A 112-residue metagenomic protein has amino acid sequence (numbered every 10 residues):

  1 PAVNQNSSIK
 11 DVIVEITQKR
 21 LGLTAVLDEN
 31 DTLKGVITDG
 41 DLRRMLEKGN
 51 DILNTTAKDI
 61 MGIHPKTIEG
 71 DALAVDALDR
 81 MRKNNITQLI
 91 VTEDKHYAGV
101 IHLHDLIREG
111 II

Functional and structural regions predicted by a protein language model:
V3-R20, L27, L46, T67-T87 (+2 more regions): The conserved cystathionine-beta-synthase
L21-A25, K34-G35: Conserved active-site beta-strand-loop modules that form the wall/rim of enzyme catalytic pockets and either contain
E29-D31: Histidine- and/or cysteine-centered catalytic micro-motif in compact active-site loops
L33-K34, T92, Y97-A98: Short hydrophobic beta-strand segments in globular cytosolic domains
G35, D39-D41, N50, N54: Nucleotide-binding motor/catalytic cores of P-loop/tubulin-like NTPases across gene-expression machines
I37, T55, A72, I101: Short beta-to-alpha loop/turn elements within the nucleotide-binding domains of ABC transporters
N54-P65: Bateman (tandem CBS) regulatory domains
